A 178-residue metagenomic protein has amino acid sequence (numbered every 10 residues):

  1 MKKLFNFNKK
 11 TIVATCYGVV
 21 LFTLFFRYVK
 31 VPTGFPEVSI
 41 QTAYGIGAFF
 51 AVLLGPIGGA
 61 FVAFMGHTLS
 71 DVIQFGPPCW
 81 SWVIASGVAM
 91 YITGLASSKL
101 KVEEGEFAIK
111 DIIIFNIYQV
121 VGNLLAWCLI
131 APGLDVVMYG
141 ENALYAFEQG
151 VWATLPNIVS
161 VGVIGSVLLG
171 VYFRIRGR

Functional and structural regions predicted by a protein language model:
M1, F22, S97, K110-D111: Generic N-terminal initiation segments characterized by hydrophobic and/or small/turn-forming residues
M1-L53, I57-F61: Hydrophobic transmembrane alpha-helices
A14, G18-F22, G47, A51 (+10 more regions): Alpha-helical transmembrane segments in multi-pass membrane proteins
T23-S39, F64-S97, E148: Interfacial aromatic-anchored transmembrane helix boundaries in multi-pass membrane proteins
V29-Q41, F75-S81, E104-R178: Membrane-embedded alpha-helical hairpins and interfacial helices in multi-pass inner-membrane proteins
F50, L69, A96, L134-D135: Broad structural signal for hydrophobic residues in well-ordered alpha-helices, predominantly aliphatic
L53, L95-K101, G170-R176: Structural signal for the C-terminal ends of transmembrane alpha-helices and the immediately following loop
L54, G58, V62, G66-L69 (+3 more regions): Short, flexible micro-motifs
